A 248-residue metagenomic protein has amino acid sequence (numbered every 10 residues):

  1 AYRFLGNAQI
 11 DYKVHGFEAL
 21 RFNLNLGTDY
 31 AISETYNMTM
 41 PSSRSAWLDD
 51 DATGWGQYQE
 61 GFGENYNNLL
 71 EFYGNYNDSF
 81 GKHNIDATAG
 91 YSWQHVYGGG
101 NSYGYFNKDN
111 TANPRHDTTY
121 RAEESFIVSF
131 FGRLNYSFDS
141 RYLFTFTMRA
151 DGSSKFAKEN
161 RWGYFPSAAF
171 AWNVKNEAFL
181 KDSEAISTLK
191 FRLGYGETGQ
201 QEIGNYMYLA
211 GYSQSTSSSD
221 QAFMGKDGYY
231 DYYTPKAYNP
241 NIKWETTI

Functional and structural regions predicted by a protein language model:
A1-T39, D50-I248: Extracellular/periplasmic, surface-exposed regions of secreted and cell-surface proteins
